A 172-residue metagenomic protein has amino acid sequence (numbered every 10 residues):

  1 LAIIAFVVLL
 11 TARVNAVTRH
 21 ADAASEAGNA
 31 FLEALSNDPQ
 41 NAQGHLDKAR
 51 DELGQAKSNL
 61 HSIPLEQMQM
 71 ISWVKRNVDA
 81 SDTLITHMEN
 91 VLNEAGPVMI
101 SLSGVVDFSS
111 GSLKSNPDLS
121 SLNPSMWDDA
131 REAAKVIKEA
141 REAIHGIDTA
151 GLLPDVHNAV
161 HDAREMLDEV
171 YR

Functional and structural regions predicted by a protein language model:
L1-R172: Residue-level signal for protein termini and structural transition zones
